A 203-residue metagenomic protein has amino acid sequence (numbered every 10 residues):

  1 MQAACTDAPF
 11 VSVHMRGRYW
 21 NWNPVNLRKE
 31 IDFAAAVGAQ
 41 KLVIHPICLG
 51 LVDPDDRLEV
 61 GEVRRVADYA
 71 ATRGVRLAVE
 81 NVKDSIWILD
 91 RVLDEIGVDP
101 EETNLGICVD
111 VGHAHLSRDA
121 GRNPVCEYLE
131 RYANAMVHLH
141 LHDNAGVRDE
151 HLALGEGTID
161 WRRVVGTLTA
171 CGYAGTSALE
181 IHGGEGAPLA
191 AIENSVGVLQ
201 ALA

Functional and structural regions predicted by a protein language model:
M1-C5: Aromatic-lined substrate-binding rim segments of carbohydrate-active enzymes
T6, F10, M15-I107, L116: Active-site acidic/histidine proton-transfer and metal-coordination neighborhood in alpha/beta enzyme cores
D32-F33, G38-Q40, R57, I86-A203: Histidine-acidic metal/acid-base catalytic patches
